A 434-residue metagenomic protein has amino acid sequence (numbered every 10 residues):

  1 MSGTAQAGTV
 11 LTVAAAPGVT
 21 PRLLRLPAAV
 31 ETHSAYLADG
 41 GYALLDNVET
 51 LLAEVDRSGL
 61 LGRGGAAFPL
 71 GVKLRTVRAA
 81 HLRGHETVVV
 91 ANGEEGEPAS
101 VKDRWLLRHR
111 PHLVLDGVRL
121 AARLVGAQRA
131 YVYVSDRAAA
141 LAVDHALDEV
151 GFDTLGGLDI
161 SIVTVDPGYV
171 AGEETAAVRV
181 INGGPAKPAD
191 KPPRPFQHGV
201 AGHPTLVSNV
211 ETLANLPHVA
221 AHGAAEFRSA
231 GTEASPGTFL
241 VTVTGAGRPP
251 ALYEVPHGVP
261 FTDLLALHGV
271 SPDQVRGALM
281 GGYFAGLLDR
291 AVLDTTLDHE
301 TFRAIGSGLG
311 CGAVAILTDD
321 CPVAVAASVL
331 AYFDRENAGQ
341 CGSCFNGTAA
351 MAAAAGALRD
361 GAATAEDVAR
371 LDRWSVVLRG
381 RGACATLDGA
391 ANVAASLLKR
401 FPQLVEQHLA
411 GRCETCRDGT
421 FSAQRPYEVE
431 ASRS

Functional and structural regions predicted by a protein language model:
M1-P185: Iron-sulfur-cluster electron-transfer modules
G41-R57, H85-T87, G93, D103-L107 (+4 more regions): Ferredoxin-type iron-sulfur electron-transfer modules in oxidoreductases and energy-metabolism complexes
A66, G71-L74, S100-D103, L141-A146 (+8 more regions): Short acidic, glycine/serine/threonine-rich loops at helix termini
K102-L113, P204, S208, Y253-P256 (+1 more regions): Short alpha-helix boundary/capping segments
L115-A121, P256-P272: Short amphipathic, charge-patterned alpha-helical segments
L124-A130, A246-P249, E336-N337: Short, surface-exposed connector motifs at secondary-structure boundaries
R137, G245-A246, V270-T296: Short acidic beta-strand-loop surface patches of small beta-rich interaction domains
A139-H257, H268-P272: Hydrophobic alpha-helical positions that pack around
